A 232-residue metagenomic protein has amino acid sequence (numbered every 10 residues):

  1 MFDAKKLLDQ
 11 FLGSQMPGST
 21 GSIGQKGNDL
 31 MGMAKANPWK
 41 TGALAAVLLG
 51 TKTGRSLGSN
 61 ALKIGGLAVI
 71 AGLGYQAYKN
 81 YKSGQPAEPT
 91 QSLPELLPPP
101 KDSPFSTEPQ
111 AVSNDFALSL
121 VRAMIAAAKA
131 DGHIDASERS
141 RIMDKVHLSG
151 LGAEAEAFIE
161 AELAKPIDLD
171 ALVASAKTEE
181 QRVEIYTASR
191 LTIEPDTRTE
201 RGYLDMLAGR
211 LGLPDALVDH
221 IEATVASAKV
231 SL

Functional and structural regions predicted by a protein language model:
F2-R122, R139-L232: Small-residue-enriched hydrophobic alpha-helices in membranes
I125-A127: Primarily EF-hand calcium-binding motifs
